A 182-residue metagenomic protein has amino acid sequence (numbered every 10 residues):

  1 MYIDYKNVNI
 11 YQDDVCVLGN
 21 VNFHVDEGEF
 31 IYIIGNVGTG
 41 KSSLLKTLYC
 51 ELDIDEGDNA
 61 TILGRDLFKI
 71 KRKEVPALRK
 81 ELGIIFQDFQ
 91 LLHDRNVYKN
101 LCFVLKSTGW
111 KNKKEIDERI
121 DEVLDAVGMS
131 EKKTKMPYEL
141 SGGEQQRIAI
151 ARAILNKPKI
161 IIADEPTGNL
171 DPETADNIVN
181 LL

Functional and structural regions predicted by a protein language model:
Y49: Helix-to-loop junction immediately C-terminal to a conserved catalytic motif
G57-D66: Conserved ABC transporter NBD signature motif
L67-G83: ABC ATPase NBD coupling module
R95-F103: Short coil-to-helix segment of the ABC ATPase nucleotide-binding domain corresponding to the Q-loop/switch region
M136-L140, E144-Q146: Conserved ABC ATPase signature
L155-K159: A short, proline-enriched helix->beta-strand linker immediately N-terminal to the Walker B motif in ABC-type P-loop
I161-D164: Catalytic Walker B motif of ABC-type/P-loop ATPase nucleotide-binding domains
